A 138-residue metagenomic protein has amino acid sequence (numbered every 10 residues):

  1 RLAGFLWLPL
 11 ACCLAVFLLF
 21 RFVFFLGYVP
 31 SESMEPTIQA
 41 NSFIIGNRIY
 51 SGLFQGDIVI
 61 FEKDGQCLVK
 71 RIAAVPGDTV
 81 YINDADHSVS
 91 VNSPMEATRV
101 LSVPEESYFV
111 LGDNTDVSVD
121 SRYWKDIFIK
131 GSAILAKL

Functional and structural regions predicted by a protein language model:
R1-L138: Extended hydrophobic leader/signal-anchor segments used for secretion and membrane insertion
